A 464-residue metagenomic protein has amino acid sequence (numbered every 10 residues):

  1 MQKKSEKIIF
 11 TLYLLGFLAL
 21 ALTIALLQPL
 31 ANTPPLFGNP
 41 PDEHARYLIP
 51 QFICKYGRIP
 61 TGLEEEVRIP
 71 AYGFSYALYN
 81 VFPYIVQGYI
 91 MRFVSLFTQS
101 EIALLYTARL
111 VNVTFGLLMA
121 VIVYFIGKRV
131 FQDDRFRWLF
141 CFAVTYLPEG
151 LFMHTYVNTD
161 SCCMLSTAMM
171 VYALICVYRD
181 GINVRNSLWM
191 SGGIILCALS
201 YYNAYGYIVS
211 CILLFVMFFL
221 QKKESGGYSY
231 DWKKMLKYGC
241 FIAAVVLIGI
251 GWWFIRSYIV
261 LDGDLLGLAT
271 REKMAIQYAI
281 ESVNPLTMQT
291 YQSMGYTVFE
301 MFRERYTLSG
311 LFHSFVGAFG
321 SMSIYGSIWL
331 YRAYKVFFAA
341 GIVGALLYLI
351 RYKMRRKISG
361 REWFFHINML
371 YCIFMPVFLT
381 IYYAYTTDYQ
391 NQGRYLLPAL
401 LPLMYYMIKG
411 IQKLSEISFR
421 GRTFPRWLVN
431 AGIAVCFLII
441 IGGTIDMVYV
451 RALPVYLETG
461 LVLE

Functional and structural regions predicted by a protein language model:
M1-Q28, L220, D231-V245, I350-I367 (+1 more regions): Start-transfer (signal-anchor) and selected internal transmembrane alpha helices of multi-pass inner/ER membrane
S5-E43, F52-P60, I242-I259, F374-F378 (+1 more regions): Transmembrane signal-anchor helices characteristic of membrane glycosylation enzymes that use polyprenol
Q99-I102, V123-Y146, L165: Transmembrane-helix signature of polytopic, membrane-embedded enzymes that assemble or transfer cell-envelope glycans
Y106-V130, M169: Transmembrane-helix motifs of polytopic, lipid-linked glycan transferases
E149-C163: Short acidic/glycine- and proline-prone juxtamembrane loop motifs at membrane-interface regions of multi-pass membrane
C176-R179, Y207-V246, V260, T270: Perimembrane helix-loop-helix junctions
N186-Y202, I248: Membrane-interface alpha helices of multi-pass inner-membrane proteins
K237-A345, D446-R451: Membrane-lumen/periplasm interface segments of specific transmembrane helices in polyprenyl phosphate-linked
